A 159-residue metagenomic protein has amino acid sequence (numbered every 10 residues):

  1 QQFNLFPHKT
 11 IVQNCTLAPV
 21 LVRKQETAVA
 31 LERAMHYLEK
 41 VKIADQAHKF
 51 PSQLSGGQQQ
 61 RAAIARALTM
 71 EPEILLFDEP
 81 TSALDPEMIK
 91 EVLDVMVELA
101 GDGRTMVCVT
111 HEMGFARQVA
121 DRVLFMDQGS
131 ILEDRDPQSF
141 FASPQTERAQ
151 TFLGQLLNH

Functional and structural regions predicted by a protein language model:
Q1-P137: ABC family nucleotide-binding domain
Q138-H159: C-terminal boundary and immediately downstream tail of ABC-type ATPase nucleotide-binding domains
